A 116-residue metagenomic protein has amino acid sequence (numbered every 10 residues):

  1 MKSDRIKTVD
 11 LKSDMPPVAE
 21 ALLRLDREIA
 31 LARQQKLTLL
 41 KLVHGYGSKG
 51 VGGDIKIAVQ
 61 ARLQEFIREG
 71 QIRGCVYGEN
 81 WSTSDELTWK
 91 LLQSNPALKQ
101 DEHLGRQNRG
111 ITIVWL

Functional and structural regions predicted by a protein language model:
M1-L116: Long, charged, low-complexity intrinsically disordered regions
